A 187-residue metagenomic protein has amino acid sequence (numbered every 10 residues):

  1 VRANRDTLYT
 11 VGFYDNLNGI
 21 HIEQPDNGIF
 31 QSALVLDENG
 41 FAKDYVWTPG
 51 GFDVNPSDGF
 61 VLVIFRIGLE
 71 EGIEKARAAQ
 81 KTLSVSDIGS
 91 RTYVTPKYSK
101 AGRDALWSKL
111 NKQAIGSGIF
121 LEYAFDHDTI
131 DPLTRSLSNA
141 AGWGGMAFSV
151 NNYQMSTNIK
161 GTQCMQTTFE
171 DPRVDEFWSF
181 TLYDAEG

Functional and structural regions predicted by a protein language model:
V1-G187: A compositional/structural signature for long, glycine/proline-rich flexible linkers and loops on extracytoplasmic
